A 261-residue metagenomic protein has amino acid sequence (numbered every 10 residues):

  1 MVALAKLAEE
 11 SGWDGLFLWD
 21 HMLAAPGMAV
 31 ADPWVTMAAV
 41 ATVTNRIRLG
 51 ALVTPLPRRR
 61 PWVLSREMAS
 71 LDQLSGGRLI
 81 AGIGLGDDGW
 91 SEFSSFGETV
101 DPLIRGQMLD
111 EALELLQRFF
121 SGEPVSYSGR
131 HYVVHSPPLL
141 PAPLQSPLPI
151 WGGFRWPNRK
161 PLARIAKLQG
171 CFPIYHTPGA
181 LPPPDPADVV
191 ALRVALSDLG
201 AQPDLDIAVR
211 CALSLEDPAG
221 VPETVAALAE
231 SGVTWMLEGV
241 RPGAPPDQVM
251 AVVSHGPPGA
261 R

Functional and structural regions predicted by a protein language model:
M1-R261: Active-site-adjacent structural elements that line small-molecule/cofactor binding pockets in enzymes
